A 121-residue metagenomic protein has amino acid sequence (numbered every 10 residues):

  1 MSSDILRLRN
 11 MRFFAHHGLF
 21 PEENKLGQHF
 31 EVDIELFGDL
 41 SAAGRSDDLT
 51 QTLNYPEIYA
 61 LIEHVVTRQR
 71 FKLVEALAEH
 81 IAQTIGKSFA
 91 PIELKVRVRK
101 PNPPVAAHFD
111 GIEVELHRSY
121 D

Functional and structural regions predicted by a protein language model:
M1-D121: N-terminal, polar/charged subdomain of small-to-medium soluble alpha/beta proteins
